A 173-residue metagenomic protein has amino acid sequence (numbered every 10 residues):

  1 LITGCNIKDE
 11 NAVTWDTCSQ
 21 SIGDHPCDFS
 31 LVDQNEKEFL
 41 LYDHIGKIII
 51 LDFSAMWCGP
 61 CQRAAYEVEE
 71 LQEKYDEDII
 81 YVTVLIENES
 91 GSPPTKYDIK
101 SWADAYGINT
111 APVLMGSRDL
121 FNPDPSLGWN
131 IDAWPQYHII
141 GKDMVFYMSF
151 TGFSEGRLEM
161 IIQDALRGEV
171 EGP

Functional and structural regions predicted by a protein language model:
I2-G4: C-terminal motif of bacterial Sec signal peptides marking the signal peptidase cleavage site
K8-Y42, T110-V113: N-terminal "domain-start" segment that seeds a small globular fold
I22-G23, Y42-H44, K74-D76, A105-I108 (+1 more regions): Extracellular/periplasmic catalytic domains that process cell-envelope and extracellular macromolecules
K47-I49, F53-W57, N88, A133: Short pre-active-site segment immediately N-terminal to redox-active cysteine/selenocysteine motifs in thiol-based
F53-E70: Conserved redox-active cysteine motifs that mediate thiol-disulfide chemistry, especially di-cysteine Cys-X(1-2)-Cys
A55-P60, I86-G91, S117-F121, M144-F146 (+1 more regions): Solvent-exposed loop/turn segments at secondary-structure junctions within structured extracellular/periplasmic domains
V82, Y97-K142: Short, internal strand/loop/helix patches that form the active-site neighborhood or redox-interaction surface
D132-P173: Thiol-/selenol-based redox modules, centered on thioredoxin-like and closely related oxidoreductase domains
